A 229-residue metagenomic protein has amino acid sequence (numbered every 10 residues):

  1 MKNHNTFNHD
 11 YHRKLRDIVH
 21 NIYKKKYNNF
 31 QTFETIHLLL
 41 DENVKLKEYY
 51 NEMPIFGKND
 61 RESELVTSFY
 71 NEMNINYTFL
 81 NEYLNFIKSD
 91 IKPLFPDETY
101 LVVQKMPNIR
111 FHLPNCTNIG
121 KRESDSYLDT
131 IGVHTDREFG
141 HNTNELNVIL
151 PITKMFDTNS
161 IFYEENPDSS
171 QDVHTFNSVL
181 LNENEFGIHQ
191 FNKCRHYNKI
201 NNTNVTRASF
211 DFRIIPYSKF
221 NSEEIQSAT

Functional and structural regions predicted by a protein language model:
M1-L94: N-terminal auxiliary "cap/dimerization" subdomain that precedes the catalytic jelly-roll/cupin core of mononuclear
G57-V133, H141: Signature of the catalytic double-stranded beta-helix
P107, L146, A208: Residue-level detector of short, conserved catalytic/binding motifs and their immediate flanks
P114-C116, E138, T153-M155, D168-S169 (+2 more regions): Short, solvent-exposed loop/turn segments at secondary-structure junctions
N118, D157-N159, K219-N221: Intrinsically disordered, low-complexity acidic/polar segments
S126-G187: Catalytic core of non-heme Fe(II) oxygenases with the double-stranded beta-helix
Q171-T229: Catalytic core of Fe(II)/2-oxoglutarate
